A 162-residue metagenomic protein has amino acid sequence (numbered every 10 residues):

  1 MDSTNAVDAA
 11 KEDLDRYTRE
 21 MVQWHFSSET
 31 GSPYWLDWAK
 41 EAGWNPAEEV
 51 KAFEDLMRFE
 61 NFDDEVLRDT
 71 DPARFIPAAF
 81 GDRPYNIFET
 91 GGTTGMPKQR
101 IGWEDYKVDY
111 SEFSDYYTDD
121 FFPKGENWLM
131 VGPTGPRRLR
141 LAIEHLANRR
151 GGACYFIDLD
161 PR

Functional and structural regions predicted by a protein language model:
M1-E89, G95-N127, G132-P136, E144 (+2 more regions): Nucleotide 5′-phosphate-binding alpha/beta core
R140: Short glycine-/acidic-enriched loop or helix-start segments at secondary-structure transitions that form or flank
